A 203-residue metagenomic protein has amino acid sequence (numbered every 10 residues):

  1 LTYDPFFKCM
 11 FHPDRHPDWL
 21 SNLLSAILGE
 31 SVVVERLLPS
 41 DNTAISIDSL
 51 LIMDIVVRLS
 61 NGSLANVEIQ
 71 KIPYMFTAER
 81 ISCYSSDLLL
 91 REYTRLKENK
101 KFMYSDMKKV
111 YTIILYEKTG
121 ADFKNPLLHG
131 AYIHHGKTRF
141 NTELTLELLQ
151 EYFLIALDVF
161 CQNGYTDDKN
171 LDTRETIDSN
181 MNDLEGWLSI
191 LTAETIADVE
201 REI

Functional and structural regions predicted by a protein language model:
L1-I203: Elongated, amphipathic alpha-helical interaction scaffolds
